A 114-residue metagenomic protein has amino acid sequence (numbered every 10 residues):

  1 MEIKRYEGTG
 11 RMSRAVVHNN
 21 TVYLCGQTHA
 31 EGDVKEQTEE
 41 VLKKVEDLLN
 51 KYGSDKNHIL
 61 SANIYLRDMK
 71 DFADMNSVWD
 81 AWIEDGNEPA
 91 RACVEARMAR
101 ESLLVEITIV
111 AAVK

Functional and structural regions predicted by a protein language model:
M1-L60, L66-K114: N-terminal presequence-like segments and the immediate start of the first folded domain
